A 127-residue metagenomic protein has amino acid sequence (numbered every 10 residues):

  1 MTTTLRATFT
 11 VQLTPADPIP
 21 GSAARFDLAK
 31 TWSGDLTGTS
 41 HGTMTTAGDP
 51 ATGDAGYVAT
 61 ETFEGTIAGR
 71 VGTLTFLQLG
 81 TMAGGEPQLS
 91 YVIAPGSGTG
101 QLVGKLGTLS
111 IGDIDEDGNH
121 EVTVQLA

Functional and structural regions predicted by a protein language model:
M1-A127: Targeting-peptide/extracellular-domain and disordered-appendage signature
